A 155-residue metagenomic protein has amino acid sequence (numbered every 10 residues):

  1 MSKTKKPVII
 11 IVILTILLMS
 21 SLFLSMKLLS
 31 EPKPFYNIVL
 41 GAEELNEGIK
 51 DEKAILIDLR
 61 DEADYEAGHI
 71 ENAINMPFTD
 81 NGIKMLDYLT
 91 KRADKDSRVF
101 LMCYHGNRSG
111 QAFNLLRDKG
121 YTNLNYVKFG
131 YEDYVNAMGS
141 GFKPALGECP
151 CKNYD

Functional and structural regions predicted by a protein language model:
S2-E43, G48, A54, A63-R98 (+1 more regions): Rhodanese-like catalytic fold shared by cysteine-dependent sulfurtransferases and DSP/PTP-type phosphatases
L56-D58: Structural scaffold elements adjacent to functional motifs in cytosolic proteins
L101-M102: Short, surface-exposed ligand- or partner-binding patches at beta-edge/loop junctions that are enriched in aromatics
